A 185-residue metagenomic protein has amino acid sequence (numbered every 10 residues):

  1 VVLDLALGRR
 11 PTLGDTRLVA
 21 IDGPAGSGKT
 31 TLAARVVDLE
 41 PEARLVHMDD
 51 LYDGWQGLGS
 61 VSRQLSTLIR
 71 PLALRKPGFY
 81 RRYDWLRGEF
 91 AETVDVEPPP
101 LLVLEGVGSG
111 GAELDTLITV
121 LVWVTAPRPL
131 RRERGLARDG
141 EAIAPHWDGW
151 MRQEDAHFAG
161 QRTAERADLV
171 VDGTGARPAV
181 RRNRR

Functional and structural regions predicted by a protein language model:
V1-R10, T116, V120, A137 (+2 more regions): NTP-dependent small-molecule kinase module
P24: P-loop (Walker A) phosphate-binding loop of NTP-binding proteins
K29: Conserved lysine of the Walker
R44-L104: Conserved nucleotide-sensing/catalytic segment adjacent to the nucleotide-binding pocket in NTP-handling enzymes
I69, E92-D139: ATP-dependent NMP and nucleoside kinases share a basic, alpha-helical "lid"
T125-A159, A167: Conserved catalytic-core segment of NTP-binding enzymes
